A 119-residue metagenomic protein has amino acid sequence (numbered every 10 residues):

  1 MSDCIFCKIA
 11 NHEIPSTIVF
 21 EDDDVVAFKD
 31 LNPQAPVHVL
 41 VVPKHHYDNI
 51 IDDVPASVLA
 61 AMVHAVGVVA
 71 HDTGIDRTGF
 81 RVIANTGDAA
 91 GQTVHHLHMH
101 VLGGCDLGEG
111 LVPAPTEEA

Functional and structural regions predicted by a protein language model:
M1-A119: HIT superfamily nucleotide-processing domains
